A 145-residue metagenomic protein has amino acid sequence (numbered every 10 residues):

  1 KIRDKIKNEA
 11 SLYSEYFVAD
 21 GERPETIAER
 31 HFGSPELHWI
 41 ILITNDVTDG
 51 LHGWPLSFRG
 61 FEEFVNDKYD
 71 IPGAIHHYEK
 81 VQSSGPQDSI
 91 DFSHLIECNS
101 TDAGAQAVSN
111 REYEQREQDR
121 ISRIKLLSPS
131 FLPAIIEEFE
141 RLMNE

Functional and structural regions predicted by a protein language model:
K1-E145: Cell-surface/extracellular proteins and modules involved in cell-wall/glycan interaction or trafficking/anchoring
